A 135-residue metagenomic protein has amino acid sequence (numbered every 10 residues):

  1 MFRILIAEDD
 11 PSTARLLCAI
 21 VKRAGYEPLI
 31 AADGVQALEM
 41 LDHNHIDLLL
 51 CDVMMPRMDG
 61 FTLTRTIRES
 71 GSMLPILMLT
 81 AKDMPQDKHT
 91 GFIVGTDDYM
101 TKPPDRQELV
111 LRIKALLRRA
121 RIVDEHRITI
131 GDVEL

Functional and structural regions predicted by a protein language model:
F2-R3, A115-L135: Short, Lys/Arg-enriched segments at the junction into DNA-binding effector domains of transcriptional regulators
E8: Conserved acidic carboxylate
S12-R23: Charged docking surfaces used in two-component/phosphorelay signaling
G25-A32, M40: Short hydrophobic/Thr-rich beta-strand motif most characteristic of the beta2 strand and flanking loop of CheY-like
N44-L50: Active-site beta3 strand of CheY-like receiver
M55: Receiver (REC) domain active-site loop signature in two-component systems and cognate sites in sensor histidine kinases
